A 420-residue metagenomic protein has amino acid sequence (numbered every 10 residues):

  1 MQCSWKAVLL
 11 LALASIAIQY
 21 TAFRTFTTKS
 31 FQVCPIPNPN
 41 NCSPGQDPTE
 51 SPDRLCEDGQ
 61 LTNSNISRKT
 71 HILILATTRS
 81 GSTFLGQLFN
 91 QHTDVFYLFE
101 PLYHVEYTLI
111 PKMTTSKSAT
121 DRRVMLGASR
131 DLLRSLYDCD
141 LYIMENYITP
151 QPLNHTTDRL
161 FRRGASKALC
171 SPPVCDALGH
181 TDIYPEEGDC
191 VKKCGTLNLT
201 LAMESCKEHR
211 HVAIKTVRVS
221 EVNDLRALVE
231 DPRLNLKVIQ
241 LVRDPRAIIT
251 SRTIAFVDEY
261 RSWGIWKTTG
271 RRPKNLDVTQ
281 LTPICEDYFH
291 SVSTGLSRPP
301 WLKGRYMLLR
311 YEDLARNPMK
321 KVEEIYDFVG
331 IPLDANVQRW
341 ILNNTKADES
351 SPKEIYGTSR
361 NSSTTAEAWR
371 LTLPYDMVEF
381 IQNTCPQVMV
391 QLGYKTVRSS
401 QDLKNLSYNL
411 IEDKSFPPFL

Functional and structural regions predicted by a protein language model:
Q2-G195: PAPS-dependent sulfotransferase catalytic core
W5-K6, T25, L153-T358: PAPS-dependent sulfotransferase catalytic domain
K69-H71, L75-M113, V124-S135, C139 (+17 more regions): Marks the mature luminal ectodomains of secretory-pathway proteins
L73-A76, L309-L314, W369-L371: Short, well-ordered beta-strand elements within core beta-sheets of diverse protein domains
M319-K320, E324, W340, S351-E354 (+1 more regions): C-terminal transmembrane module of eukaryotic multi-pass membrane proteins
T358-T364: Short acidic (Asp/Glu) and glycine-rich catalytic loops that position anionic groups and cofactors
R370-L420: C-terminal accessory extensions appended to soluble enzyme cores
